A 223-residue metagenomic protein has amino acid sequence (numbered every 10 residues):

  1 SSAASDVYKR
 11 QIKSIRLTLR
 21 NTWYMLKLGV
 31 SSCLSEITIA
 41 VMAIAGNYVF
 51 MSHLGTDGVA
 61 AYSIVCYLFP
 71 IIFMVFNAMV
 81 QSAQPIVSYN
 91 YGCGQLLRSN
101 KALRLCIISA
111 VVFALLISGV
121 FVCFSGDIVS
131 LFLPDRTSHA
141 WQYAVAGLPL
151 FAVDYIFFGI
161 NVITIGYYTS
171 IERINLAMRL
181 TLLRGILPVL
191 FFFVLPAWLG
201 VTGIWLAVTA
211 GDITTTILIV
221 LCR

Functional and structural regions predicted by a protein language model:
S1-S5, N77-V80, F151-S170, L176-F191 (+1 more regions): Short runs within selected transmembrane alpha-helices of multi-pass transporters and secretion channels
S1-V30, V87-V153, L195-R223: Short alpha-helical transmembrane segments in multi-pass integral membrane proteins
S14-A45, F50, I71-V75, L148 (+2 more regions): Hydrophobic faces of transmembrane alpha-helices in multi-pass small-molecule transporters and flippases across diverse
S32, E36, I44, Y48 (+6 more regions): Transmembrane alpha-helix boundary and packing residues in multipass membrane permease domains and related
A40-I71, Y89, V129-T137, W198: Helix-terminus/linker motif at the lipid-water interface of multi-pass membrane proteins
N47, M74-N77, F121, G166 (+4 more regions): Structural signal for membrane-spanning alpha-helices in multi-pass inner-membrane proteins, emphasizing helix cores
T56-V59, I174, V201-I204: Membrane-helix interface/capping residues of multi-pass secondary transporters
Y62-C123, F158-L176: Small-residue-rich hydrophobic transmembrane alpha-helices
